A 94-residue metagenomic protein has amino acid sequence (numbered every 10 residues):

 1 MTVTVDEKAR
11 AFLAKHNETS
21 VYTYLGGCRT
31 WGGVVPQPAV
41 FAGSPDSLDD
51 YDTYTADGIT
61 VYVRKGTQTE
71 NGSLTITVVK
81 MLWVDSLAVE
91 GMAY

Functional and structural regions predicted by a protein language model:
M1-Y94: Domain-level signature for proteins that mediate thiol-based redox and metal-cofactor handling
